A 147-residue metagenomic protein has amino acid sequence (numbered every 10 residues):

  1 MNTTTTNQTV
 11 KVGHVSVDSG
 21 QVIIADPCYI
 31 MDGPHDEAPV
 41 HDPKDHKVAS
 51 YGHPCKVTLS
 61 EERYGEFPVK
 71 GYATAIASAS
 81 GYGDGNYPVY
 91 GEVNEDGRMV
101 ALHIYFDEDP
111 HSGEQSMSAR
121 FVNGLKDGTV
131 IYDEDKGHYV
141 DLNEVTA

Functional and structural regions predicted by a protein language model:
M1-A147: Intrinsically disordered, low-complexity acidic regions enriched in Pro/Ser/Thr
